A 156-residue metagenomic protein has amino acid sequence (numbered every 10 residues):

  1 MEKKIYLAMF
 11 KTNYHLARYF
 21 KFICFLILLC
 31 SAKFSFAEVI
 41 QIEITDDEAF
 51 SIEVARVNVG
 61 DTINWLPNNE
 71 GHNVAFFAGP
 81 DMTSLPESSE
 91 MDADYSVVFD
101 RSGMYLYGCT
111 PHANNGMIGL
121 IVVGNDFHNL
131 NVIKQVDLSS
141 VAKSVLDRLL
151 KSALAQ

Functional and structural regions predicted by a protein language model:
K4-I23: Bacterial N-terminal signal peptides that target proteins for export
E38-I44, N115-Q156: Extracytoplasmic/periplasmic copper-protein system
E38-V59: N-terminal edge beta-strand
E70-G79: Short, Lys/Arg- and Gly-enriched loop/turn segments at beta-strand edges
L85-M91: Short beta-strand segments within Ig-like beta-sandwich modules, predominantly Fibronectin type-III
M104-G108: Short, conserved beta-strand segments of beta-strand-rich sandwich/propeller modules, principally
